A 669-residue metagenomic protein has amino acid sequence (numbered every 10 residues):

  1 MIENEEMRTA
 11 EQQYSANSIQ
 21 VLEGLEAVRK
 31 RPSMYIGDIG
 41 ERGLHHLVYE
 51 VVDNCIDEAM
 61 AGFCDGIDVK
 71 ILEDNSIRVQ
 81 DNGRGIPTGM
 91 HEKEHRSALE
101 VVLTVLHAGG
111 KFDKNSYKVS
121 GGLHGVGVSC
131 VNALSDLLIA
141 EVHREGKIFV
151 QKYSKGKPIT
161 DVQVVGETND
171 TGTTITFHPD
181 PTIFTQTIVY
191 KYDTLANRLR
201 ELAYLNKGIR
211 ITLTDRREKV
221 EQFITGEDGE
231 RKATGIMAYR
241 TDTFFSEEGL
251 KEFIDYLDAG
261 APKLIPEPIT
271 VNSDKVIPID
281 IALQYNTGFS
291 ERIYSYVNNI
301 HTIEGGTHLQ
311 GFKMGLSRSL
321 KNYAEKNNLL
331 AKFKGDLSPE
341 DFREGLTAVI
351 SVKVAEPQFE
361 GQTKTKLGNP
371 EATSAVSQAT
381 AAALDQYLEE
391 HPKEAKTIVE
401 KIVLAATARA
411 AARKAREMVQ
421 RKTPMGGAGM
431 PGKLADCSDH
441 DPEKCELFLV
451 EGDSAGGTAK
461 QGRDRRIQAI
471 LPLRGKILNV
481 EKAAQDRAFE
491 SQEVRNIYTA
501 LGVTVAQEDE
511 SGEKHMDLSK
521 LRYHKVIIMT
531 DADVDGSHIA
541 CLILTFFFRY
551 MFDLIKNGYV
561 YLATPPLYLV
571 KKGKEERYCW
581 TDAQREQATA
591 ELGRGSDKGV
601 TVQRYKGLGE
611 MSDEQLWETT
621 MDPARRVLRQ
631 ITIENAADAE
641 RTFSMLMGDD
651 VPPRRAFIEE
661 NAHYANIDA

Functional and structural regions predicted by a protein language model:
M1-S18, L25, L47-Y49, D57-A59 (+12 more regions): GHKL-family ATPase ATP-binding module
K30-Y49: Conserved short strand/loop->alpha-helix "switch" segment adjacent to the catalytic nucleotide/phosphoryl-transfer site
D57-E58, G85-I86, V534-D535: Residues immediately C-terminal
G85-M90, E94: A short glycine-centered beta->alpha linker in the GHKL/HATPase_c
E92, E360-A372, Y578-Q584, A588-T589: Helical (often loop-to-helix) elements that flank the catalytic cores of nucleotide-handling enzymes
T407-G426, D441-E446, G457, Q461-R463 (+2 more regions): C-terminal interaction appendages of subunits in large macromolecular complexes
